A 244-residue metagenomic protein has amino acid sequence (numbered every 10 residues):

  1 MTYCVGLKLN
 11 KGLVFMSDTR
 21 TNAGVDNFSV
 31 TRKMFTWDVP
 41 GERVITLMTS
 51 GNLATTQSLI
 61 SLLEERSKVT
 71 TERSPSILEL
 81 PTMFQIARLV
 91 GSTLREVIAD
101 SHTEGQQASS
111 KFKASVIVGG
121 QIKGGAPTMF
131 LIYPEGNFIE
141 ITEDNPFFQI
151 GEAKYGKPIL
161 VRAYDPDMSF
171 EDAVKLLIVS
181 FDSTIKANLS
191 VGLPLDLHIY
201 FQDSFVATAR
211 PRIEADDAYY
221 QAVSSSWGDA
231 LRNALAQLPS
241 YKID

Functional and structural regions predicted by a protein language model:
M1-D244: N-terminal nucleophile
